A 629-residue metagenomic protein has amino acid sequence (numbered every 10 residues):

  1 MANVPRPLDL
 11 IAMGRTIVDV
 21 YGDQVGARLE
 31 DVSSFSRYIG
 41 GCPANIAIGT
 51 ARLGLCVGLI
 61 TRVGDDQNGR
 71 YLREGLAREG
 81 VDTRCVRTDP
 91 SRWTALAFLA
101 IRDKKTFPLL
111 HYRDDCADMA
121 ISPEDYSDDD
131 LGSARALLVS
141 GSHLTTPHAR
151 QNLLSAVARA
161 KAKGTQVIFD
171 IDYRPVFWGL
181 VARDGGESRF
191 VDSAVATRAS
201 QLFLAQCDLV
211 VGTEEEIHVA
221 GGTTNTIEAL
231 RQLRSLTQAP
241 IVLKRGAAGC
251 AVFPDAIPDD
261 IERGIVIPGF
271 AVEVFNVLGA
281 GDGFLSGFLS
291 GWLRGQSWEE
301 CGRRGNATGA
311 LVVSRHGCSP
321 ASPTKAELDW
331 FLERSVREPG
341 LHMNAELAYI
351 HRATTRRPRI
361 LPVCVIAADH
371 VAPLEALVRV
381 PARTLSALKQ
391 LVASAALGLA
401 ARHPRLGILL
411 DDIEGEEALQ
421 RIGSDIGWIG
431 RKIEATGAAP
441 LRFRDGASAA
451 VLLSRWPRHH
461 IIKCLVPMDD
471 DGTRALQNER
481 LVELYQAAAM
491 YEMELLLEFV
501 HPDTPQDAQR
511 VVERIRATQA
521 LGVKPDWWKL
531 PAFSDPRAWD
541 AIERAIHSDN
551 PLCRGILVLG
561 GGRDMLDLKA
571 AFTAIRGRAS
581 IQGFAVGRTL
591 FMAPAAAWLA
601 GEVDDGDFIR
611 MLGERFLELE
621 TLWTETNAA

Functional and structural regions predicted by a protein language model:
M1-D82, E273, I366: Glycine-rich phosphate/adenosyl-contacting loop at the front of the ribokinase-like
M1-I11, R159, T223-A345: Conserved phosphate-binding/catalytic region of the ribokinase-like
C56-G141, D329-E338: Conserved N-terminal subdomain of the carbohydrate kinase-like
L137-L138, S142-P147, N152-K161, T165-V167 (+1 more regions): Hydrophobic alpha-helical segments and helix pairs
P175-R263: Conserved phosphate/ATP/ADP-binding segment of small-molecule kinases
E338-D471, K524, L566-I575, A579-Q582 (+1 more regions): Alpha/beta catalytic barrel-like cores
I366, E498, W528, G587: Conserved, mostly hydrophobic/aromatic
Q390-A400, A447-I461, T473, R480-Q486 (+5 more regions): Alpha/beta enzyme core
